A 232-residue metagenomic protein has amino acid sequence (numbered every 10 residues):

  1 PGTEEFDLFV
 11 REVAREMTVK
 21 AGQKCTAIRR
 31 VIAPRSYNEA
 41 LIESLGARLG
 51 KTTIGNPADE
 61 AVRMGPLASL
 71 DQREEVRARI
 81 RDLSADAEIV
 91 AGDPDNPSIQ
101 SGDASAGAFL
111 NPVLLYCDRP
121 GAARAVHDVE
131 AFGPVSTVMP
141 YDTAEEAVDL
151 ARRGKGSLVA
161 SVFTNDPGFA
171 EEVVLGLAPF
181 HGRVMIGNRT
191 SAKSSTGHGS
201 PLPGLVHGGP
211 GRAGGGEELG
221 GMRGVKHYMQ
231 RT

Functional and structural regions predicted by a protein language model:
P1-G121, D149, L177, M222 (+1 more regions): ALDH superfamily catalytic-core signature
E4, R15, A47-R48, T53 (+1 more regions): Conserved C-terminal structural/oligomerization subdomain of aldehyde/semialdehyde dehydrogenase
